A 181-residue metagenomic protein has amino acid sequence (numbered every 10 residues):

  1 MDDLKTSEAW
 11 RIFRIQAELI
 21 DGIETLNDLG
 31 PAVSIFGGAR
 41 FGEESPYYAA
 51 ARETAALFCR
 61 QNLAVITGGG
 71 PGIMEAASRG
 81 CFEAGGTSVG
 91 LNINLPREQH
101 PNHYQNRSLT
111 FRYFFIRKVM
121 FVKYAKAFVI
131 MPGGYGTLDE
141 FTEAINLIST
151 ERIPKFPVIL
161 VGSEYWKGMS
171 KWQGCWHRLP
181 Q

Functional and structural regions predicted by a protein language model:
D2-L91: Glycine-rich beta-alpha loop segments
L26, A32, N94-Q105, F115-K118 (+3 more regions): Amphipathic, Lys/Arg-enriched alpha-helical "gate/interface" segment within cytosolic domains that mediates
G38-F41, N94-P96, G133-T137: Short glycine-rich anion-binding loops that position phosphate/pyrophosphate groups of nucleotides and phosphorylated
G72-I130: Acidic/glycine-enriched connector segments
E75, D139, K167: Alpha-helical elements of the RecA-like P-loop NTPase motor core of helicases
S78-R79, N102, E140-E143, K171-Q173: Short amphipathic alpha-helical segments
F82, E143-I148, G174-R178: Short, solvent-exposed amphipathic alpha-helical segments in soluble enzyme and RNA/protein-processing domains
R112-E164: Active-site/ligand-binding-proximal alpha/beta "capping" segment
